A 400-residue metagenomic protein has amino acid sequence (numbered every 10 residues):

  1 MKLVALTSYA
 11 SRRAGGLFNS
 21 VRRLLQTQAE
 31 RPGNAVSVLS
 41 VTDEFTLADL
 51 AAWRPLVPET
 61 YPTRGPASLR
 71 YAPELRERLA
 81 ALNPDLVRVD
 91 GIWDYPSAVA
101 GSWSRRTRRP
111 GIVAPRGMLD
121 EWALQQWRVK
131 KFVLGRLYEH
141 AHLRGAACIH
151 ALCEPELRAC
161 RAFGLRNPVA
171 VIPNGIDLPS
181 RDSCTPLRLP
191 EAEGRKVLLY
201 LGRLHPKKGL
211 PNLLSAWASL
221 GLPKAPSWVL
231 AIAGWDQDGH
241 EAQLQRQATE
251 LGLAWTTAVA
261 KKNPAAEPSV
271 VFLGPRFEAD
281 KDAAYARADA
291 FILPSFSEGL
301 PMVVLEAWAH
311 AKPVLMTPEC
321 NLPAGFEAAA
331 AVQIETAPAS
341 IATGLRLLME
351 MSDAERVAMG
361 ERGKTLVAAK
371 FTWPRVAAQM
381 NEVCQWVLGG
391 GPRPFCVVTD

Functional and structural regions predicted by a protein language model:
N19, R23, K196, Y200-S219 (+2 more regions): A conserved mid-protein helix/loop that constitutes part of the nucleotide-sugar donor-binding site
R106, F132-C148: Membrane-proximal helix-turn-helix segments that form the acceptor-binding/catalytic region of lipid-linked
P155, G175: Carbohydrate-associated surface elements
A242-R276: Nucleotide-activated donor-binding/catalytic signature segment of Leloir-type glycosyltransferases, i.e., the conserved
F296: Aromatic "clamp/platform" in nucleotide-sugar-dependent glycosyltransferases that forms part of the donor/acceptor
V304, P313-T317: Short hydrophobic beta-strand element within catalytic cores of glycosyltransferases and related nucleotide-activated
P323-L347, A354: Change "using UDP/GDP/dTDP sugars" to "using nucleotide sugars
E355-K370, Q379: A short, well-ordered alpha-helix in the C-terminal region of glycosyltransferases
